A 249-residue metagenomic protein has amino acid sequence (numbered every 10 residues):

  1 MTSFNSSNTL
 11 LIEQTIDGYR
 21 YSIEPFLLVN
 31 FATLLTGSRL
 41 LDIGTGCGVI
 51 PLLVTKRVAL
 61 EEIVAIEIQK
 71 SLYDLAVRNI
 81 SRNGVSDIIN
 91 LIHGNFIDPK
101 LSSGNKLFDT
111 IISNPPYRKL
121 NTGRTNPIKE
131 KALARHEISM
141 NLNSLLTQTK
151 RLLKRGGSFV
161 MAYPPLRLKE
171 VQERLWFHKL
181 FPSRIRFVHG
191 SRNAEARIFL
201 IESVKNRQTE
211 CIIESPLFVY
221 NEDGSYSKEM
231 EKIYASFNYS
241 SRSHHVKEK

Functional and structural regions predicted by a protein language model:
M1-L35: Class I SAM-dependent transferase core
S6, L34, V85, W176-K179: Short, structurally constrained coil/turn elements that cap an alpha-helix or connect an alpha-helix to the following
L10, S38, E61, D87-I89 (+2 more regions): A structural micro-motif
L11-Q14, Y21, S139-H189, A194-A196: Conserved Class I SAM-dependent methyltransferase catalytic core
L28, N114, L145, S203: Residue-level signal for inorganic ion chemistry
F31-R124: Conserved SAM/SAH cofactor-binding pocket of Class I
P115-S144: Mobile active-site "lid"/loop adjacent to the S-adenosyl-L-methionine
E195-K249: SAM/dcSAM-binding transferase cores
